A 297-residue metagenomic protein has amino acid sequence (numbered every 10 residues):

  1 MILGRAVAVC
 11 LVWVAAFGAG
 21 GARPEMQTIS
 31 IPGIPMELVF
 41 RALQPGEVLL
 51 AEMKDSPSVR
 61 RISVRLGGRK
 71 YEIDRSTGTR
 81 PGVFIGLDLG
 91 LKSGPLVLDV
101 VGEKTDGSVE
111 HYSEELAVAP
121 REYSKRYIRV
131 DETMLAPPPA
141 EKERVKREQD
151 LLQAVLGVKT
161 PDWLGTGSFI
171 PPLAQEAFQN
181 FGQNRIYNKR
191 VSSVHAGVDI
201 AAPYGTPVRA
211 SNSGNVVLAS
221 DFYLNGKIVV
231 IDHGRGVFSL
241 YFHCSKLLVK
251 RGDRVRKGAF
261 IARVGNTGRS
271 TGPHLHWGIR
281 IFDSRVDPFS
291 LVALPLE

Functional and structural regions predicted by a protein language model:
A6-A16: Bacterial N-terminal signal peptides
R23-E115, P120: Cationic-aromatic interfacial patches
G68, L98, A177, I200 (+4 more regions): Terminal peptide-recognition signature
Y112-N225: Surface-exposed, glycine-biased beta-strand/turn segments
A196, S211-L248, P273-G278: Zn2+-dependent peptidoglycan hydrolase active-site motif and core
P207-V217, V249-V264: Short, well-structured beta-strand-loop connectors
V229-D232, D253-E297: Conserved, short, structured surface segments that act as functional micro-motifs
